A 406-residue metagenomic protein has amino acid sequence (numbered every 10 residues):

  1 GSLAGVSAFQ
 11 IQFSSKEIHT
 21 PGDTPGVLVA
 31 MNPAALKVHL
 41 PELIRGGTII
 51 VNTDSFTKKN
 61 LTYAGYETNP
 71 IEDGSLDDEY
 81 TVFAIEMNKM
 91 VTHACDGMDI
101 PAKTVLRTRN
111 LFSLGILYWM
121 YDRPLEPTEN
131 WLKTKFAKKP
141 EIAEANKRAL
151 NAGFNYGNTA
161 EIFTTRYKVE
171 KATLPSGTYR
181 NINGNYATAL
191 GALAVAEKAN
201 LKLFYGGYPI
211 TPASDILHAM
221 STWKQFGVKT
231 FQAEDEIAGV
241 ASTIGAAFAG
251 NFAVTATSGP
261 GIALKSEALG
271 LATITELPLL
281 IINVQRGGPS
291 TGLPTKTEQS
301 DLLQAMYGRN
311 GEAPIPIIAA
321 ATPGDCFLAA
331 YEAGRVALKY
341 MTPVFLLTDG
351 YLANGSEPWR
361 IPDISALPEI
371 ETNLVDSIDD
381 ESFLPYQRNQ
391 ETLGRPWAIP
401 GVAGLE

Functional and structural regions predicted by a protein language model:
G1-I44, L190, V195, L203 (+2 more regions): Thiamine diphosphate
G1-L193, K198-A199: Active-site cofactor/cluster-binding pocket
N52, F83-I85, A256, L280-V284 (+1 more regions): Generic beta-sheet signal
K59-G65, A94, S266, P289-T295 (+1 more regions): Glycine-rich, charge-decorated loop segments at or immediately adjacent to ligand/cofactor-binding or catalytic sites
D77-M90, K296-P343, D349, I370-S377: Conserved thiamine diphosphate
L132, A149, E170-L174, P209-P212 (+4 more regions): A glycine-rich phosphate-binding loop feature that marks nucleotide/adenosyl-phosphate handling sites
I142-A143, K147, G177-N185, G206 (+4 more regions): Short acidic-aromatic active-site loops that bind/stabilize oxyanions
L174, I182-G191, A199, A329-E406: Flexible, low-complexity linker and terminal segments
